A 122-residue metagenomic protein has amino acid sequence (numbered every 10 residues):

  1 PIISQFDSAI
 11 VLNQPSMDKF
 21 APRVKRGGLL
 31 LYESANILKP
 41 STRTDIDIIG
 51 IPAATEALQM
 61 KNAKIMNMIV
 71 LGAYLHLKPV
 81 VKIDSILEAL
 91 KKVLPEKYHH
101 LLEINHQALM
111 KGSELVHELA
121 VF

Functional and structural regions predicted by a protein language model:
P1-F122: Active-site cofactor/cluster-binding pocket
